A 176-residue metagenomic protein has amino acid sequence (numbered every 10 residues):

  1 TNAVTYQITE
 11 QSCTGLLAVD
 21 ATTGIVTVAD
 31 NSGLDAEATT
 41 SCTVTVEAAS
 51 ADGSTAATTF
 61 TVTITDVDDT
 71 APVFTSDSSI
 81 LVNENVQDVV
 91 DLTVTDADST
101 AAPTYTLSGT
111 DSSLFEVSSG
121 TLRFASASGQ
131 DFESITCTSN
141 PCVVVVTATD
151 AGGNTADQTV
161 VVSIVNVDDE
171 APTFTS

Functional and structural regions predicted by a protein language model:
T1-V73, D77-A102, T106-T173: Acidic, turn/loop-rich segments in luminal/extracellular domains of secretory-pathway and cell-surface proteins
